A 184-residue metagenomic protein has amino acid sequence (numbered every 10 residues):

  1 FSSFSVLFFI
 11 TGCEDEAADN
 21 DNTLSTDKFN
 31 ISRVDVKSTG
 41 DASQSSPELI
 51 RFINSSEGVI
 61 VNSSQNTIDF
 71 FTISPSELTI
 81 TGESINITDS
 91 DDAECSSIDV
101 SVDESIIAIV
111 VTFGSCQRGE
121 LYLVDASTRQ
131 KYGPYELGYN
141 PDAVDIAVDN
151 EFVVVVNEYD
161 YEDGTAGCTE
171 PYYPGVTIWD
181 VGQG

Functional and structural regions predicted by a protein language model:
V6-V34: Bacterial Sec-dependent N-terminal signal peptides
T23-Q44, I80-G82: A short helix->beta-strand "capping" segment at the edge of beta-propeller domains
V34-N66: Beta-strand-rich domains and repeat architectures in extracellular enzymes and scaffolds, especially beta-propellers
A42-L49, A93-I98, P141: Signature of short aromatic-glycine-proline-rich micro-motifs recurring in repeat-based ectodomains
I53-S55, V102-D103, V148-N150: Residue-level detector of Asp-centered blade-edge/turn motifs that repeat once per structural unit in beta-propeller
E77-F113: Blade-loop segments of beta-propeller domains
V110-S115, G119, V155-V176: Short, conserved, GDST-rich strand-edge loop motifs in beta-rich repeat architectures
